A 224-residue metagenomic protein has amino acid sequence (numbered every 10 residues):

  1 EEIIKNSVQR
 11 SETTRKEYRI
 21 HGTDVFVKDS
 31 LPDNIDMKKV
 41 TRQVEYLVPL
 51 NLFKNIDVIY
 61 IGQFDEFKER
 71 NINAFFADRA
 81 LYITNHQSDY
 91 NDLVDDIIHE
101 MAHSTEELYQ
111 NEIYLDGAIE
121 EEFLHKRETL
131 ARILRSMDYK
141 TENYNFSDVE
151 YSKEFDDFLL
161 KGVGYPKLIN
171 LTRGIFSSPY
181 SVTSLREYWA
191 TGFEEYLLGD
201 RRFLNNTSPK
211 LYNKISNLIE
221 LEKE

Functional and structural regions predicted by a protein language model:
E1-D29, G62-Q63, F203-E224: C-terminal or late-domain output modules
S11-Y90, V94, L115, I133-F146: Auxiliary, metal-adjacent structural segments of Zn-dependent hydrolase domains
L52-N55, L108-I113, R201: Long, hydrophobic, amphipathic alpha-helical segments used as structural scaffolds
I97: A conserved beta-strand element that flanks and buttresses the S-adenosyl-L-methionine
E100-E120: Catalytic Zn2+-binding segment of zinc metalloproteases
F123-L160, G164: Low-complexity, serine/threonine/proline-enriched polar segments
F155-E224: Pan-zinc metallopeptidase signature
